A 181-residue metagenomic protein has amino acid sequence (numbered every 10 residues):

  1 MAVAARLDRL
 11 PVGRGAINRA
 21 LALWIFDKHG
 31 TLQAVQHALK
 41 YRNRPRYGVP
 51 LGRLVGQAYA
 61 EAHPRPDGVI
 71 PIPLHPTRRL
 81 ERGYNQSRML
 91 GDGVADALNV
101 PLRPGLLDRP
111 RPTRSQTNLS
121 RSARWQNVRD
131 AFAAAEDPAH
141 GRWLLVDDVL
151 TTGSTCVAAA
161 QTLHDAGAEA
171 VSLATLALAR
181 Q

Functional and structural regions predicted by a protein language model:
M1-Q181: Glycine-rich phosphate/pyrophosphate-handling loop used in enzymes and phosphotransfer proteins
